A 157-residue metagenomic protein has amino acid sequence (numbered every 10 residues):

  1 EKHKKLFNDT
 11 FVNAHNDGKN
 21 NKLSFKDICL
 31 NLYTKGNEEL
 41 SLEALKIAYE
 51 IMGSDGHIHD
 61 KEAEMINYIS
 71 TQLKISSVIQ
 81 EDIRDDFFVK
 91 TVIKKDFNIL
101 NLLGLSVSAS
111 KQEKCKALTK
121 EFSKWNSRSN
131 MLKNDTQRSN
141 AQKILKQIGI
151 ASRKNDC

Functional and structural regions predicted by a protein language model:
E1-S54, H59-C157: Small-residue-enriched hydrophobic alpha-helices in membranes
